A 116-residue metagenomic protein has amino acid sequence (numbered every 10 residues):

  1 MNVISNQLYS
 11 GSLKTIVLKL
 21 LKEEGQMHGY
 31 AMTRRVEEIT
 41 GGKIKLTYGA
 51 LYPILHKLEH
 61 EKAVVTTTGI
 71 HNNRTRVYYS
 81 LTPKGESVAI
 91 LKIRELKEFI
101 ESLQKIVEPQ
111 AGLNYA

Functional and structural regions predicted by a protein language model:
M1-G11, K92: Intrinsically disordered, low-complexity serine/threonine- and proline-rich regulatory segments
Q7-A50: N-terminal helix-turn-helix DNA-binding core of bacterial DNA-binding proteins
K22, S87-A116: Amphipathic alpha-helical dimerization/coiled-coil segments that flank or bridge DNA-binding/regulatory modules
L51-L58: Basic amphipathic alpha-helical segments that dock to polyanions
K62: Glycine-centered, phosphate/nucleic-acid-interacting loop/turn motifs that mediate DNA/RNA or nucleotide
T66: Short beta-strand "wing" residues that participate in macromolecule-binding interfaces
H71-I93: Basic, amphipathic "hinge/linker" alpha-helix immediately C-terminal to the N-terminal HTH DNA-binding motif
